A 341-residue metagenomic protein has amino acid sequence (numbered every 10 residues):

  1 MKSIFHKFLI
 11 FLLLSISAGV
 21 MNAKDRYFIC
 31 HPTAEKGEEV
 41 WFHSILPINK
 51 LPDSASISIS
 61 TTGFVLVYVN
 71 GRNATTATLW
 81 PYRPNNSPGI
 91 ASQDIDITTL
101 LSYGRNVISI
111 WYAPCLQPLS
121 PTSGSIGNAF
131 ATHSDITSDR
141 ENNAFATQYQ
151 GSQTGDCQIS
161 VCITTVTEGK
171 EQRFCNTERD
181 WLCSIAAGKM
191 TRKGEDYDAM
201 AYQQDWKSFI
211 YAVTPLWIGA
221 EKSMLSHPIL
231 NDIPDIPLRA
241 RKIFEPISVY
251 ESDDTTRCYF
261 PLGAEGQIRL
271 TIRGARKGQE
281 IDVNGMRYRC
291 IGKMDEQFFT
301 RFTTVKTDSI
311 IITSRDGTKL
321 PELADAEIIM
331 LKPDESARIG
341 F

Functional and structural regions predicted by a protein language model:
M1-K24: Bacterial Sec-dependent N-terminal signal peptides
K24-F341: Extracellular/oxidizing-compartment recognition motifs
